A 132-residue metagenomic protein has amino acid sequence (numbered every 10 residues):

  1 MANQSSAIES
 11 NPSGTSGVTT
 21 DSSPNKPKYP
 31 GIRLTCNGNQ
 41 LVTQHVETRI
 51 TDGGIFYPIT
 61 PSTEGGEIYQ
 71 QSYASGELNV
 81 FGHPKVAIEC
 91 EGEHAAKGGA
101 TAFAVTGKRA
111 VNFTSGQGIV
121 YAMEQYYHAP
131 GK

Functional and structural regions predicted by a protein language model:
A2-K132: Thiamine diphosphate
